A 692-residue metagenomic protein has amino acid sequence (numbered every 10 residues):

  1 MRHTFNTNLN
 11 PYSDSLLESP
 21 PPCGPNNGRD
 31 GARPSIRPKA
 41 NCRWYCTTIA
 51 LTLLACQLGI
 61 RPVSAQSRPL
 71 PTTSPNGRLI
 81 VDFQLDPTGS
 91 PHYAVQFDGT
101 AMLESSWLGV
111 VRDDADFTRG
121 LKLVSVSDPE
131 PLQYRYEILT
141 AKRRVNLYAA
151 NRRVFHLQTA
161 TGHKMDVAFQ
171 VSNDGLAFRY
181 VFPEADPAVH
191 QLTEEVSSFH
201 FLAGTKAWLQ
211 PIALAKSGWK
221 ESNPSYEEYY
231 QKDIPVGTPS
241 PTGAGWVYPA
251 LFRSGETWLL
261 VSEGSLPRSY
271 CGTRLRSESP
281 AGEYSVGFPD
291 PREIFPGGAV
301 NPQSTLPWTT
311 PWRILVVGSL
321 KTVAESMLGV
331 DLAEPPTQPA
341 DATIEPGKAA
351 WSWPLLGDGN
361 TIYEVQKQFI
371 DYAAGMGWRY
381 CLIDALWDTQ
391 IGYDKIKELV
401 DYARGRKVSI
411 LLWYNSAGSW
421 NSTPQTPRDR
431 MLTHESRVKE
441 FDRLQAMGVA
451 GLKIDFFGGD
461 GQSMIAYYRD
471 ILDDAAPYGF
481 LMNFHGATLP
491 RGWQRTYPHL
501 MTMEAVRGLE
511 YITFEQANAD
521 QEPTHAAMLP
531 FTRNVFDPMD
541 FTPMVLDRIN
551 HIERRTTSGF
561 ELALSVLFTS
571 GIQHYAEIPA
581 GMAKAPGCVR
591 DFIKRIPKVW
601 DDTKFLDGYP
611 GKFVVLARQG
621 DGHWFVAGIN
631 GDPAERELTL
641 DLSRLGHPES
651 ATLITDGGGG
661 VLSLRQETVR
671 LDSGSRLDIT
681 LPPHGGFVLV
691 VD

Functional and structural regions predicted by a protein language model:
N10, S19-P25, D30-C46, G459: Short, low-complexity intrinsically disordered segments enriched in A/P/G/S/L with frequent Arg, especially at protein
T47-G59: Bacterial N-terminal signal peptides
R68-G329: N-terminal accessory beta-strand-rich subdomains and adjacent acidic, glycine-rich linkers that precede catalytic cores
F155, E577-F625, I629, G659-L664: Glycan-recognition and catalytic regions of carbohydrate-active enzymes
T305-Y380: An acidic-aromatic substrate-binding cleft motif
D384-T557: Aromatic- and carboxylate-enriched substrate-binding clefts and catalytic-loop regions of carbohydrate-active enzymes
Y609-H647, H684-V690: Carbohydrate-binding surface patches
V669-D692: C-terminal beta-strand-rich structural cap/linker in extracellular carbohydrate-active enzymes
